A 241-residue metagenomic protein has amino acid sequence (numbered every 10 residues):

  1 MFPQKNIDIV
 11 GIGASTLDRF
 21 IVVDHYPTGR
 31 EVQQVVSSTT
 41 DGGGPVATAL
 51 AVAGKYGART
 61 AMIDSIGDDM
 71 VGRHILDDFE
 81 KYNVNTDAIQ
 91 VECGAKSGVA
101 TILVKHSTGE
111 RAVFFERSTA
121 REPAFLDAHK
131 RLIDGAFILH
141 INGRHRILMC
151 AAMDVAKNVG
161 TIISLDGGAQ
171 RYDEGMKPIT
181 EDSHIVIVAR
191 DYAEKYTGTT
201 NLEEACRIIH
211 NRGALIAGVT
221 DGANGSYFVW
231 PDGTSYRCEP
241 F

Functional and structural regions predicted by a protein language model:
M1-S65, M70-H74, K81, V155: Glycine-rich phosphate/adenosyl-contacting loop at the front of the ribokinase-like
M1-V10, Q34, L202-F241: Conserved phosphate-binding/catalytic region of the ribokinase-like
A51, V99-L103, A112, G225-V229: Short beta-strand scaffold segments in enzyme catalytic cores
S65, V91-E92, I102-G143: Conserved phosphate-binding/catalytic loop of the ribokinase/pfkB sugar-kinase fold
D78-G94: A glycine-rich helix N-cap at a beta->alpha junction
I138-R207, N224-S226: Conserved beta-alpha-beta core of the PfkB/ribokinase-like small-molecule kinase fold
